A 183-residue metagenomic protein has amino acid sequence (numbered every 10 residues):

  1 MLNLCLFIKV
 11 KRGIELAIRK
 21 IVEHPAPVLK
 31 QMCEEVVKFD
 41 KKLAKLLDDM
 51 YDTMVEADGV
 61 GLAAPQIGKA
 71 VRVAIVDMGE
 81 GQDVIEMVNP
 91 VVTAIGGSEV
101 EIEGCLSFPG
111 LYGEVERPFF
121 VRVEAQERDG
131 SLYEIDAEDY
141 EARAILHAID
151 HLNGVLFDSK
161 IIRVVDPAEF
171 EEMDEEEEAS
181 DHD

Functional and structural regions predicted by a protein language model:
L2-L146, H151-D183: Active-site rim/adjacent substrate-binding subdomains
